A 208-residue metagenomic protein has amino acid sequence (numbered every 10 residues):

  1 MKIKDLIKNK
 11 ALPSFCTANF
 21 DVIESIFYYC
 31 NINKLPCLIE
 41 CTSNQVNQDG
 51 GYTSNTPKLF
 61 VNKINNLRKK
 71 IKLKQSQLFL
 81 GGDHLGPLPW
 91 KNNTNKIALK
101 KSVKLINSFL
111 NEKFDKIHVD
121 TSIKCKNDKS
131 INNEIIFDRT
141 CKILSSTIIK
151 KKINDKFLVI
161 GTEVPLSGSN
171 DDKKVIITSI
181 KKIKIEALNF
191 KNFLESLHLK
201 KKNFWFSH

Functional and structural regions predicted by a protein language model:
M1-K72, S76-Q77, P89: Alpha/beta catalytic barrel-like cores
N9-D21, G81-V103, K173-K181: Active-site mouth loops of central-metabolism enzymes
A11-T17, C37-C41, S76-H84, D115-T121 (+2 more regions): Hydrophobic faces of well-ordered beta-strands that scaffold small-molecule active sites in alpha/beta enzyme cores
T17-V22, G51-K63, W90-S108, I135-I143: Glycine-rich anion/phosphate-binding loops
Q45-D49, H84-N92, T121-E134, F157-K181 (+1 more regions): Active-site-proximal beta-alpha loop/turn segments in soluble metabolic enzymes
S54-G82, N132-K156: Alpha-helix-loop-beta-strand connector modules within alpha/beta enzyme cores
I136-T147, T178-L194: Acidic, His- and aromatic-enriched active-site or binding-groove loops in soluble protein domains that engage sugars
E163, N189-H208: Membrane-embedded hairpin module used as a gating/binding unit in multi-pass transport and secretion proteins
